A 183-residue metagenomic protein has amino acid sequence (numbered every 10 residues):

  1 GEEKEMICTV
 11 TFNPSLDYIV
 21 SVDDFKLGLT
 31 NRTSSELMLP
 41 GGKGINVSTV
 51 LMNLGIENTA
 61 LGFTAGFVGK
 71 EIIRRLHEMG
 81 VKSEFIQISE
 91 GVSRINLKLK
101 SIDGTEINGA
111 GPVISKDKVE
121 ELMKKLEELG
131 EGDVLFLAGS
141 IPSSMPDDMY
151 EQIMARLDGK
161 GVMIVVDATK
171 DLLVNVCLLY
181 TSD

Functional and structural regions predicted by a protein language model:
G1-E5: Short, Lys/Arg-enriched N-terminal segments with co-localized hydrophobic residues within the first ~10-30 amino acids
M6-F25: Positively charged, low-complexity intrinsically disordered leader regions
R32-V92: Substrate-binding N-lobe of the ribokinase-like
I88, K98-E131: Conserved phosphate-binding/catalytic loop of the ribokinase/pfkB sugar-kinase fold
E106-N108, G132-G139, D167: Short beta-strands and strand-loop turn motifs
L122, D147-M154: Charged helix-capping and loop-helix junction motifs
L157-I164: Short beta-strand/loop segments at the ligand-binding rim of alpha/beta enzyme cores
Y180-D183: Conserved small/polar residues in nucleotide/adenosyl-binding loops
